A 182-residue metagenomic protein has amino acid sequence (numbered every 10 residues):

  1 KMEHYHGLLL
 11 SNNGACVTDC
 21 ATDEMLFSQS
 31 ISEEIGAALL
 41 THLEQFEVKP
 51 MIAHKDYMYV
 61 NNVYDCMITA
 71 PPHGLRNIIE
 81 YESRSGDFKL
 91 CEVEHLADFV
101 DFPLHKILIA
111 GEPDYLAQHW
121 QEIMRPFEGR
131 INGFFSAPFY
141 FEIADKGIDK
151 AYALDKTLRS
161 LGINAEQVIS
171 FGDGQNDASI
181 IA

Functional and structural regions predicted by a protein language model:
K1-E34: Alpha-helical substrate-recognition element adjacent to the catalytic core
D19-C20, I180-A182: Short loop/helix-cap segments at secondary-structure boundaries that form the rim of catalytic
A38, H42, F46-V48, A53-F171 (+1 more regions): Conserved acidic, metal-coordinating active-site core of Asp-based, Mg2+-dependent phosphoryl-transfer enzymes
